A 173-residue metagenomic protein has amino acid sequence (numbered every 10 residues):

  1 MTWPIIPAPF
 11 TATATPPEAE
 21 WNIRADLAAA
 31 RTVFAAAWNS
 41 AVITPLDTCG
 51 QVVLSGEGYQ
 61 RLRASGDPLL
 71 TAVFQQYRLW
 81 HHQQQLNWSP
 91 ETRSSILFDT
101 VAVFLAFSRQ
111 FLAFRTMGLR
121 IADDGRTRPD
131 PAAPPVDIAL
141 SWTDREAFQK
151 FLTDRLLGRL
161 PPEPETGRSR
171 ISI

Functional and structural regions predicted by a protein language model:
M1-E18: Class I SAM-dependent methyltransferase SAM-binding "motif I" and its flanking Rossmann-like core
W21-R24, A28, N39-I173: Conformational coupling and interaction surfaces
A36: Short, conserved loop/helix-junction motifs that constitute active-site signature segments in enzyme catalytic cores
